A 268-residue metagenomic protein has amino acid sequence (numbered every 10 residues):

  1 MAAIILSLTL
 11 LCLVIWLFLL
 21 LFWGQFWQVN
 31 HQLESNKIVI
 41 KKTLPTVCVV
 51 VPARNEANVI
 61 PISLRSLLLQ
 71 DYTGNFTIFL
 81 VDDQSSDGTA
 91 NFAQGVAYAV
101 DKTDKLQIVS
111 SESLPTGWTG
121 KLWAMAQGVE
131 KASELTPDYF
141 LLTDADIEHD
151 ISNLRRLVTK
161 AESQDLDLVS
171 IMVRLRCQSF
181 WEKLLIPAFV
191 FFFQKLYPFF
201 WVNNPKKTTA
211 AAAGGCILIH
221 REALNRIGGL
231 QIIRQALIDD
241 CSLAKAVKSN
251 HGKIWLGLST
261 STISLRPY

Functional and structural regions predicted by a protein language model:
M1-K41, I186-P187, F199: N-terminal membrane-anchoring/stem segments of glycan-assembly enzymes
Q28-S35, E56-L69: Short, well-formed alpha-helical segments that are part of the catalytic scaffolds of diverse glycosyltransferases
P45-C48, T77: Cell-envelope/extracellular polymer assembly enzymes that use nucleotide-activated donors
L64-L114: Acidic donor-binding segment of Leloir-type glycosyltransferases
S113-Q127, V158-T159, S163-L218, E222-A223: Acceptor/aglycone-binding surface of glycosyltransferases and processive sugar-polymer synthases
W123-Y139: Active-site nucleotide-sugar/metal-binding loop of Leloir-type enzymes
T136-E148: Short beta-strand-to-loop acidic/aromatic patch adjacent to the donor-nucleotide binding site
A161, L168-Q194, E222-Y268: Catalytic donor/gating beta->alpha subdomain of glycosyltransferases that bind UDP-sugars
